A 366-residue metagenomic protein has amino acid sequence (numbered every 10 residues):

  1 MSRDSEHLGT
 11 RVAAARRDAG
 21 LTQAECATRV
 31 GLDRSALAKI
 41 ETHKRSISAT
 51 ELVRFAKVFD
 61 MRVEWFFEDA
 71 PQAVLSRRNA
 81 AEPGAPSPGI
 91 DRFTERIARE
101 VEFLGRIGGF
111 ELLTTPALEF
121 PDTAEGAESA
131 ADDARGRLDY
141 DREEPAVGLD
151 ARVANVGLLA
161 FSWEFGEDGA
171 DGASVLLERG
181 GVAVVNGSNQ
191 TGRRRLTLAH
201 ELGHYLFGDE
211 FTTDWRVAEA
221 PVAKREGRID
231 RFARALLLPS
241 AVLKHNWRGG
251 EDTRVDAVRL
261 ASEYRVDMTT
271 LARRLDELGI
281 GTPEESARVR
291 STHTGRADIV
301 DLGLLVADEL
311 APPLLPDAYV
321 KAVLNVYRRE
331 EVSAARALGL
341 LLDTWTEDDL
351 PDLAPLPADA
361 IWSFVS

Functional and structural regions predicted by a protein language model:
M1-S366: Active-site hotspot residues in diverse enzymes, especially metal/ion-binding acidic/histidine motifs
